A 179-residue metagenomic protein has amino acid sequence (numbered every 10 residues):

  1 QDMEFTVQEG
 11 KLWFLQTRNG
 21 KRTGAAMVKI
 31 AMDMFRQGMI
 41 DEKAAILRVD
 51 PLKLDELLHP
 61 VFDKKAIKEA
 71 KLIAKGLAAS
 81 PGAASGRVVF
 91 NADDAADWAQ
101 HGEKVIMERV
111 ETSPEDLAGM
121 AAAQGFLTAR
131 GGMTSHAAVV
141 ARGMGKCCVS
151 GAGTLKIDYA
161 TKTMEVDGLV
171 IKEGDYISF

Functional and structural regions predicted by a protein language model:
Q1-F179: Non-catalytic, soluble scaffold/interaction modules
